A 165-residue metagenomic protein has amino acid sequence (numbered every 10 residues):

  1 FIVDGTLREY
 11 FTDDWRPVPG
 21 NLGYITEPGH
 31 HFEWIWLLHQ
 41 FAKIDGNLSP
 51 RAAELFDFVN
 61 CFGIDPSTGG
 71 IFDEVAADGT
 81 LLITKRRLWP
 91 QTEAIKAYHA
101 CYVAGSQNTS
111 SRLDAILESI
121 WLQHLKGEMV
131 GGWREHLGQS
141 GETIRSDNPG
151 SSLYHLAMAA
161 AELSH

Functional and structural regions predicted by a protein language model:
F1-H165: Glycan-recognition and catalytic cores of secretory/periplasmic carbohydrate-active enzymes
